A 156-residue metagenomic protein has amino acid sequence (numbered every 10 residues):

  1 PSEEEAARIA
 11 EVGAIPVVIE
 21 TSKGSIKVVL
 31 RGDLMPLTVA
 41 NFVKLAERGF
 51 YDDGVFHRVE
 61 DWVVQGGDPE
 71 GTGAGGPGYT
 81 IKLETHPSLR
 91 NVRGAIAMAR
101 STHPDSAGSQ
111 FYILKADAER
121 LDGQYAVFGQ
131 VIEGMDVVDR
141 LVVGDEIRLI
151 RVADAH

Functional and structural regions predicted by a protein language model:
P1-H156: Cyclophilin-like peptidyl-prolyl cis-trans isomerases
